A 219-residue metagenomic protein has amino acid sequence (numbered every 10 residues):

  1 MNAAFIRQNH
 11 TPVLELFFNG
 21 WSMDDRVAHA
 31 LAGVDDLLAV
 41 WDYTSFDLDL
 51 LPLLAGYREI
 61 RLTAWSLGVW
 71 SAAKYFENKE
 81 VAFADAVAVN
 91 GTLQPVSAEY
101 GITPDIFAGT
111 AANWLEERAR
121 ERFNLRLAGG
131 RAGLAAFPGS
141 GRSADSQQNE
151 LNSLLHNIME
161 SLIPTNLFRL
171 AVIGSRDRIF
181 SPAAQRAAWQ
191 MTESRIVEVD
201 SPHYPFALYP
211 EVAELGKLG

Functional and structural regions predicted by a protein language model:
M1-Y57, A108: Active-site catalytic motif of lipid deacylating hydrolases and related acyltransferases
A30, L167, S181-Q190, P210: Short alpha-helix in the alpha/beta-hydrolase fold that links the catalytic acid
T63-A72: Gly/Ala-rich beta-loop-alpha elbow adjacent to hydrolase catalytic centers
E77-N113, Q147-I158, Y209-A213: Flexible "cap/lid" loop of the alpha/beta hydrolase fold
P95-P138: Helix-rich cap/lid subdomain of alpha/beta-hydrolase
T165, A171-I173, D177: Short beta-strand/loop motif that positions the catalytic acidic residue of the alpha/beta-hydrolase fold
S175-F180, H203-Y204: Acidic catalytic loop of the alpha/beta-hydrolase fold
I196-G216: Catalytic histidine-centered segment of alpha/beta-hydrolase-like enzymes
